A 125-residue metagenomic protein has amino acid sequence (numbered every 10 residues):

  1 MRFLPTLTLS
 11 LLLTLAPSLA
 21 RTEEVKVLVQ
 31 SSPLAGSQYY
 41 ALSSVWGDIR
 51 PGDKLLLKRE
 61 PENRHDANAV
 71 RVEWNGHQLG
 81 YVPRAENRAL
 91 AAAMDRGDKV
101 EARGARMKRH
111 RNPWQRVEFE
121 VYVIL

Functional and structural regions predicted by a protein language model:
R2-L11, S18-L125: Conserved active-site motif detector
